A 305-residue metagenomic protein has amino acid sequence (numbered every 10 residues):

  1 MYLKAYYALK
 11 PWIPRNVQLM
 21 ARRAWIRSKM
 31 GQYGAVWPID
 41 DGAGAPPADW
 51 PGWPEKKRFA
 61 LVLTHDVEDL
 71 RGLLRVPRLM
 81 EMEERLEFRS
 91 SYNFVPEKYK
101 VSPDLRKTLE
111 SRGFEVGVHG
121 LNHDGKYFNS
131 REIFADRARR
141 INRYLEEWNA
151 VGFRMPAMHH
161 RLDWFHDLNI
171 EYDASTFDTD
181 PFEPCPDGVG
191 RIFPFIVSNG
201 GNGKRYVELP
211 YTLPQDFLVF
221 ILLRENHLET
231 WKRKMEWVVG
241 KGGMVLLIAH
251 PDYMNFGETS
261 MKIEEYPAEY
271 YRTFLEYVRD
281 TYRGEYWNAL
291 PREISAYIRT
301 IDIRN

Functional and structural regions predicted by a protein language model:
M1-W37: Membrane-proximal basic amphipathic "stem/tether" segments
L9, D66, V116-H119, F153 (+4 more regions): Conserved, mostly hydrophobic/aromatic
R27-Y33, N142-G243: Active-site-adjacent pocket scaffolds in enzyme catalytic domains
K29-E115, A157, R161, L223 (+1 more regions): Active-site beta->alpha N-cap acidic-glycine motif
G44-P47, E55, L228-N305: C-terminal domain-boundary segment and adjacent tail
P47-A48, V76, M80, P103-K107 (+3 more regions): Generic structural signal for well-ordered alpha-helices, preferentially at hydrophobic/aromatic core positions
K57-L61, L86-S90, S111-V116, E146-V151 (+4 more regions): Short, well-ordered coil/turn segments that N-cap beta-strands
E68-L74, N93-D104, D124-A135, G152-D163 (+5 more regions): Acidic-and-aromatic substrate-binding clefts and catalytic sites of carbohydrate-active enzymes
